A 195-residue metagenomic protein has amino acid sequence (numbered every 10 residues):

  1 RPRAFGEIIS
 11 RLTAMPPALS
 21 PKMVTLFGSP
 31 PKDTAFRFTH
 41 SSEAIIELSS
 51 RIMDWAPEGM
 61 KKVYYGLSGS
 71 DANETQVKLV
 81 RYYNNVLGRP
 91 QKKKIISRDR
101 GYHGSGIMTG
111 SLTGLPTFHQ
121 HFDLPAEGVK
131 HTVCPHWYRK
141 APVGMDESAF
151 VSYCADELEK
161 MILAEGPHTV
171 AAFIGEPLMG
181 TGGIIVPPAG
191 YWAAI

Functional and structural regions predicted by a protein language model:
A4-G6, A18, L26-H40, E47-L67 (+1 more regions): Glycine-rich phosphate-binding segment of PLP-dependent enzymes
G6, R11-A14, A18, G182: Glycine-rich phosphate/pyrophosphate-binding beta-alpha loops
D33-A35, G144, M179-T181: A short, structure-level motif marking secondary-structure boundaries and short turns
H40, M145, A149, G182-V186: Alpha-helix capping and helix-loop boundary segments enriched in small/acidic/polar residues
E47-A172, A189: PLP-dependent aspartate aminotransferase-fold enzymes
G166-I195: Acidic, glycine-rich loop-and-beta core segments that form the ion-binding/anion-interacting portion of active sites
